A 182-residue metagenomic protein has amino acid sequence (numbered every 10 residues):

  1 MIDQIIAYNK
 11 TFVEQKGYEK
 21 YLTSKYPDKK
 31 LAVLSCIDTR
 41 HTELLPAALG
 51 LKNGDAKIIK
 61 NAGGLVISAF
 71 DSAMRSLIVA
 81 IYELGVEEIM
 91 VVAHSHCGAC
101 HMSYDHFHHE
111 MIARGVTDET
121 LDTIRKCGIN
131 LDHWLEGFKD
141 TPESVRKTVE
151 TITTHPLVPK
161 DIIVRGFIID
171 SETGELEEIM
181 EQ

Functional and structural regions predicted by a protein language model:
M1-K29, G64-A69, I81-L84, A99-Q182: Divalent-metal-activated hydrolytic enzyme cores
Q15, E19-M74: Conserved beta-strand-loop surface patch within small alpha/beta domains used for substrate/adaptor or ligand engagement
L34-C36, K60, V92-H94, F167-D170: Short beta-strand segments
D38-R40, S95-A99: Gly/Ser/Thr-rich loops at beta-strand to alpha-helix junctions that form or flank small-molecule/cofactor-binding
M74-I81: Short secondary-structure capping micro-motifs at structural edges
Y82-H94: Ordered, amphipathic secondary-structure segments that act as subunit-interaction surfaces in large macromolecular
